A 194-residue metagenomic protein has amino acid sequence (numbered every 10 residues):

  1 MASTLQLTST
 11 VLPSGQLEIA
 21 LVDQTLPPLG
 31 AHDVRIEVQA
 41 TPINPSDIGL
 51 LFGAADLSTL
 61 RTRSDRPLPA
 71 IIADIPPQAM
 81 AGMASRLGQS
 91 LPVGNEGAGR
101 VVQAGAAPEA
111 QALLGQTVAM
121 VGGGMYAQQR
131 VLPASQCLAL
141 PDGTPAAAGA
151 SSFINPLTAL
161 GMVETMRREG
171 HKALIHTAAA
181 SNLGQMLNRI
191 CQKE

Functional and structural regions predicted by a protein language model:
A2-L7: Short structural boundary motif marking the start of a folded domain
P13-G15: Proline/serine/threonine-rich low-complexity linkers at boundaries of modular beta-sandwich domains
L21-L26, A98-R100, Q129-V131, C137: Conserved hydrophobic/aromatic beta-strand scaffold that supports enzyme active sites
P27-P42, D56-G122: Glycine-rich beta-strand-centered segment in the early N-terminal region that forms part of a ligand/cofactor-binding
S46-L51: Cytochrome P450 core scaffold surrounding the K-helix E-X-X-R motif and the conserved "meander" helix-loop region
P92, G122-S135: A structural motif shared across PLP-dependent enzymes of the aminotransferase-like
L113, S152-E194: Mid-domain Rossmann-like dinucleotide-binding core that forms the NAD(H)/NADP(H) cofactor-binding site
G143-S152: Short pre-catalytic strand/loop immediately N-terminal to key active-site residues, enriched for Gly-Thr
